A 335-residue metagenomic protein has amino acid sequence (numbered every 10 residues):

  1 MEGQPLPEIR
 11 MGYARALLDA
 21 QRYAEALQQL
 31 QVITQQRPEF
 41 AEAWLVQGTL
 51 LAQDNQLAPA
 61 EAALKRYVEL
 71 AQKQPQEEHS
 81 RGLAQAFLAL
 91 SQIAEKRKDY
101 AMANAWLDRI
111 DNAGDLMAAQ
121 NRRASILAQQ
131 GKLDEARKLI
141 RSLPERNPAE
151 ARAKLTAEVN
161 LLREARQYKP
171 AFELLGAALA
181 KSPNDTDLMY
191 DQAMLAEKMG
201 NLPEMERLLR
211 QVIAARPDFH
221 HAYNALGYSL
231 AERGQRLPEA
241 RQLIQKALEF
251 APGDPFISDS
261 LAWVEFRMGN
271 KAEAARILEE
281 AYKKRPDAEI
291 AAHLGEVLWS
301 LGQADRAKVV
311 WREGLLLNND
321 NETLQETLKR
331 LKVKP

Functional and structural regions predicted by a protein language model:
E2-Q4, Q36, L70-Q74, N112-A113 (+6 more regions): Structural marker of alpha-solenoid helical repeat scaffolds
L6, F40, Q74, L83 (+7 more regions): Residue-level recognition of tetratricopeptide repeat
I9, A43, E77, A86 (+7 more regions): TPR alpha-solenoid repeat register
R15, T49, Q92, S125 (+6 more regions): Residue-level recognition of tetratricopeptide repeat
D19, Q53-D54, A89-Q92, K96 (+7 more regions): Register position in tetratricopeptide repeats
V32-I33, R66-Y67, R109-I110, S142-L143 (+5 more regions): Canonical positions in the second alpha-helix
